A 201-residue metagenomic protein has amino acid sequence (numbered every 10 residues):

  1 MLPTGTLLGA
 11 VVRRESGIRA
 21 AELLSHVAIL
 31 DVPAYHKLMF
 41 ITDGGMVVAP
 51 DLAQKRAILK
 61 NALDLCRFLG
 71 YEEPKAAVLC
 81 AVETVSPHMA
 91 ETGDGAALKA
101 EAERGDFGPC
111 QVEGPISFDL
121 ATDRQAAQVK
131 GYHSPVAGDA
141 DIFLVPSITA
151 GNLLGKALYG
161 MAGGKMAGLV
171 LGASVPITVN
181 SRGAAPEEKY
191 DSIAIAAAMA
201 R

Functional and structural regions predicted by a protein language model:
M1-V136, I142-V145, A150-R201: Anion-binding alpha/beta catalytic cores of soluble intermediary-metabolism enzymes, centered on
